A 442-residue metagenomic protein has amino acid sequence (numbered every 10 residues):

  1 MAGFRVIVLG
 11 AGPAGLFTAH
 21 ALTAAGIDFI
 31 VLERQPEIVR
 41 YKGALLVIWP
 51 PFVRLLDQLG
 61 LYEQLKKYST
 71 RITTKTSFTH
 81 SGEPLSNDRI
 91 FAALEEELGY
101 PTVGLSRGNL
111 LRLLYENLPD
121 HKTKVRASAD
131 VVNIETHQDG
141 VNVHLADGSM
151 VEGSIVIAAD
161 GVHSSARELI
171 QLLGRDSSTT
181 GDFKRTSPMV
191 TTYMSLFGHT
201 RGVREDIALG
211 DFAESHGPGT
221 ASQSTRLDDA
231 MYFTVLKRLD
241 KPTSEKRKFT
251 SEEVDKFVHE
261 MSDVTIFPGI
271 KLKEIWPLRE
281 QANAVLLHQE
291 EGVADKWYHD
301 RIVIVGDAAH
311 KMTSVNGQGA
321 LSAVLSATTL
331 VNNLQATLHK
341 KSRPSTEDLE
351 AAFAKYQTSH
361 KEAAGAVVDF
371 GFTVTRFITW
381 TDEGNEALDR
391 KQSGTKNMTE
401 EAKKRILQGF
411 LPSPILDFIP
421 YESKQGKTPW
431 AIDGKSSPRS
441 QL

Functional and structural regions predicted by a protein language model:
A2-A14: Beta1/beta-strand and adjacent pyrophosphate-binding region of the FAD-binding site in flavoprotein oxidoreductases
A2-F4, G82, N332-L442: C-terminal helical "tail/cap" subdomain of flavin- and related membrane-associated enzymes
A11-A24, L32, I157, N283-T373: Conserved mid-domain beta->alpha element of the FAD-binding
A14, E37, H163: Conserved Rossmann-like nucleotide-cofactor binding loop
T23-A44: Glycine-rich FAD pyrophosphate-binding loop
I27, L61, T123: Short phosphate-binding/catalytic loops that engage adenosine nucleotides
I38-N117: Active-site-adjacent segment of FAD-dependent monooxygenases/related oxidoreductases
Y115-V285, V293-A294: Conserved FAD-binding catalytic core of PHBH/FMO-like flavoproteins
